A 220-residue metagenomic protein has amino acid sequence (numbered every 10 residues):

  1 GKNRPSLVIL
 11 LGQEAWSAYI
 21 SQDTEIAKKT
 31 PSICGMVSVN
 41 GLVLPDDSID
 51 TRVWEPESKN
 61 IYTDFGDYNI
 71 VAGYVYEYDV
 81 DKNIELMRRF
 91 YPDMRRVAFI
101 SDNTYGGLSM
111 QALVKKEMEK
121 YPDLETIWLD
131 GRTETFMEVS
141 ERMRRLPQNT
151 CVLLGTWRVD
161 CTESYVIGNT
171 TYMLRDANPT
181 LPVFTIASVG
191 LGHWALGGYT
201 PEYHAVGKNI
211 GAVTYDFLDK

Functional and structural regions predicted by a protein language model:
G1-K220: Short hydrophobic alpha-helices and adjacent helix-cap/hinge residues
